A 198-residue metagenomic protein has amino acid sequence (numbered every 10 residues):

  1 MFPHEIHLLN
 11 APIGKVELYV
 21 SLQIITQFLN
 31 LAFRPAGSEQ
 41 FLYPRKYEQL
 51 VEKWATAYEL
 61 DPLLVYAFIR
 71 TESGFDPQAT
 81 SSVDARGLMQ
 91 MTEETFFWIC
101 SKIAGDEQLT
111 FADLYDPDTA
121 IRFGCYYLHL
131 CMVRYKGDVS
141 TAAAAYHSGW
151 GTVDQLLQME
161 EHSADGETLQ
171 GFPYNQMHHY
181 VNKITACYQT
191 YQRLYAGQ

Functional and structural regions predicted by a protein language model:
M1-H4, V20, I24, G37: Intrinsic low-complexity/disordered segments
M1-L9, I13: N-terminal Lys/Arg-rich, disordered targeting/topogenic segments
A11-L18, V51: N-terminal leader/targeting segments
K15-A32: Hydrophobic membrane-insertion alpha-helices, especially the h-region of bacterial N-terminal signal peptides
N30-Q198: Catalytic glycan-binding domains that act on GlcNAc-containing polysaccharides
